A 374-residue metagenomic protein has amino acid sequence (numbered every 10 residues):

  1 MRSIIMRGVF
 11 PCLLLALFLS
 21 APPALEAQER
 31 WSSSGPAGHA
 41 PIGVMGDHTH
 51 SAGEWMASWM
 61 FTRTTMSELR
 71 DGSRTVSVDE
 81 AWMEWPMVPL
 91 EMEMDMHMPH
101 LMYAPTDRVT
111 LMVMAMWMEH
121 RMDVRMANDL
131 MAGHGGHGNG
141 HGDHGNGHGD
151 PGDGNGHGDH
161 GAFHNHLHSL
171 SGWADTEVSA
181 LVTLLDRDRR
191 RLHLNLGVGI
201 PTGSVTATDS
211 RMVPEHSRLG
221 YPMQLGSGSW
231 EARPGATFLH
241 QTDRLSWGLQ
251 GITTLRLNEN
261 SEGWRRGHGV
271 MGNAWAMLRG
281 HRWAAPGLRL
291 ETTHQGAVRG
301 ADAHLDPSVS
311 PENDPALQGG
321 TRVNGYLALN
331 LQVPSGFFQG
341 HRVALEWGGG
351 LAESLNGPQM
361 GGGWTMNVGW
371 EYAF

Functional and structural regions predicted by a protein language model:
L25-V78, G145: Outer-membrane beta-barrel biogenesis signature
V44, W82-M87, G161-L167, L219-Q224 (+3 more regions): Extracellular loop and loop/strand-boundary signature of outer-membrane beta-barrel proteins
G46-H48, W59, P99-Y103, V113 (+7 more regions): Residues on the lipid-exposed face of transmembrane beta-strands in outer-membrane beta-barrel proteins
G53, E93-H97, A162, L170-T176 (+5 more regions): Residues that define the transmembrane beta-barrel architecture of outer-membrane proteins
W55, R108-L111, V178, D188-L192 (+3 more regions): Repeated loop/turn-to-beta-strand initiation elements of outer-membrane beta-barrel proteins
F61-S67, A115-R121, V198-S204, H240-R244 (+4 more regions): Transmembrane beta-strands of outer-membrane beta-barrel pores
R70-D79, N260-F374: Outer membrane beta-barrel transmembrane domains
M83-T183: Long, hydrophobic/aromatic-enriched structural stretches that serve as scaffold segments
